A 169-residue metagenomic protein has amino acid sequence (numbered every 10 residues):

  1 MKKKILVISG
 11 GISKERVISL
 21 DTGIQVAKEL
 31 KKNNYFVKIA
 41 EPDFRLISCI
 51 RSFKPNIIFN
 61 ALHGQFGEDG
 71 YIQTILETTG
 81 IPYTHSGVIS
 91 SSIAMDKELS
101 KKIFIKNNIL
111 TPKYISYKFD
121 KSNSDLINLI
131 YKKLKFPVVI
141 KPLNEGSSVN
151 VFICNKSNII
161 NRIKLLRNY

Functional and structural regions predicted by a protein language model:
M1-I89, I93-M95, L99, K106 (+1 more regions): ATP-binding N-terminal substructure of ATP-dependent carboxylate-amine bond-forming enzymes
S19, P112-Y114, V138-L165: Glycine-rich phosphate-binding loop of ATP-grasp-fold ATP-dependent ligases
N33, T79, L134-F136, Y169: Structured helix-beta-strand junction loops
F53, I109, L134: Structured loop/turn residues at beta-strand edges in well-structured enzyme cores
I103-T111, Y169: Basic phosphate/pyrophosphate-binding loop/patch that engages nucleotide-derived ligands
D120, S124-L129, N155-Y169: Active-site glycine-rich loop that binds ribose-phosphate moieties when present
I127-I140: Acidic/histidine-enriched active-site and ligand-binding environments that engage anionic O-linkages
